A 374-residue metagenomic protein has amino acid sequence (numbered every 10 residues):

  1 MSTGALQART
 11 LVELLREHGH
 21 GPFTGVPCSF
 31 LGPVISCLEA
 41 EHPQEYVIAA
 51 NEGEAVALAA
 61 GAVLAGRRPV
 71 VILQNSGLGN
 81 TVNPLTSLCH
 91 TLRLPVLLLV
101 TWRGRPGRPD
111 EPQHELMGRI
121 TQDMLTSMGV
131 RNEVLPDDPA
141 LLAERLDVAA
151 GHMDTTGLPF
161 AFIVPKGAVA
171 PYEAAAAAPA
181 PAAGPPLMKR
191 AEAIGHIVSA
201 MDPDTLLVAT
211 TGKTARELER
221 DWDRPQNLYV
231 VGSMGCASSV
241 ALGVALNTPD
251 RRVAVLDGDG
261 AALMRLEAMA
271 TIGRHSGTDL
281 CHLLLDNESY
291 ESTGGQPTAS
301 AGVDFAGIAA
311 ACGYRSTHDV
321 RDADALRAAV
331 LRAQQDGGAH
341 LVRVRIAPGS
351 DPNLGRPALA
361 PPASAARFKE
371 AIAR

Functional and structural regions predicted by a protein language model:
M1-A241, L246-R251, V320, G355-R374: Thiamine diphosphate
S76, R251-M269: DG-centered beta-turn motif at the end of beta-strands
T86, V96, R265-D286: A short alpha/beta connector and helix-capping loop motif
D147, D322-Q335: A short, acidic, amphipathic alpha-helical segment used as a generic capping/interface helix at domain edges
V164, L256-D259, L285, V344: Active-site flanking residues adjacent to catalytic metal/cofactor-binding acidic residues
L207, V253-L256, L283: Residue-level marker for buried hydrophobic side chains located in beta-strands that build the well-ordered beta-sheet
D279-G313, D319: A contiguous pocket-lining binding segment that forms or flanks enzyme active sites
